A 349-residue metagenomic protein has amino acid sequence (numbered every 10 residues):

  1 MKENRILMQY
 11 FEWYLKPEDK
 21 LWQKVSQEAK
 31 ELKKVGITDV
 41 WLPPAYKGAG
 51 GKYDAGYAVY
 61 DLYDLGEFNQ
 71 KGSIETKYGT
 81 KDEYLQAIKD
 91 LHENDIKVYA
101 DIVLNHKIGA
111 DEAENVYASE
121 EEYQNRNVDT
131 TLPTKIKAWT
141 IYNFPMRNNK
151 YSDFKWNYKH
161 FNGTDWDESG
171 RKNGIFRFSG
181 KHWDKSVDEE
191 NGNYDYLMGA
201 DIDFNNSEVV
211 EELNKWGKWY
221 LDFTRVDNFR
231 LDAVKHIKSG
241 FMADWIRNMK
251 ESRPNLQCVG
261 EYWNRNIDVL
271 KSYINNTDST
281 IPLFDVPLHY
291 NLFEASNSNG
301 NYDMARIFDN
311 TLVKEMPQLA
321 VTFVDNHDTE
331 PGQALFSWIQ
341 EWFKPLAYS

Functional and structural regions predicted by a protein language model:
M1-D19, D195-I202: Boundary/entry segment of secreted carbohydrate-active catalytic domains
K2-R5, K24-E31, G51-Y63, A87-I96 (+4 more regions): Active-site-proximal helices and loops of the catalytic beta/alpha 8
Q9-W13, P44-A45, V324-H327: Short loop/turn segments at strand-loop or loop-helix junctions that form parts of catalytic or ligand-binding pockets
K33-T80, I96: Aromatic-lined carbohydrate-binding/catalytic grooves of carbohydrate-active enzymes
G79, E208-E212: Short secondary-structure boundary/capping elements
K150-E208: Long, low-complexity, polar/charged, intrinsically disordered or flexibly structured peripheral segments
